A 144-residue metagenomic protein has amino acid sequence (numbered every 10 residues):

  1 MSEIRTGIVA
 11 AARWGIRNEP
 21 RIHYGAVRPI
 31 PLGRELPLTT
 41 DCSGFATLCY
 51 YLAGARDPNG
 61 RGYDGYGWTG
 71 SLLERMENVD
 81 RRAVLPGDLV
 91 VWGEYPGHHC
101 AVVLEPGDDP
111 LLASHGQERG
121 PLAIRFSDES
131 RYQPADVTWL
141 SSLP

Functional and structural regions predicted by a protein language model:
M1-A10, G62-V79, E94-P144: Aromatic- and glycine-rich peptidoglycan recognition patches
M1-R61, A113: N-terminal capping segments
P86-G87: Loop/turn positions that initiate beta-strands
